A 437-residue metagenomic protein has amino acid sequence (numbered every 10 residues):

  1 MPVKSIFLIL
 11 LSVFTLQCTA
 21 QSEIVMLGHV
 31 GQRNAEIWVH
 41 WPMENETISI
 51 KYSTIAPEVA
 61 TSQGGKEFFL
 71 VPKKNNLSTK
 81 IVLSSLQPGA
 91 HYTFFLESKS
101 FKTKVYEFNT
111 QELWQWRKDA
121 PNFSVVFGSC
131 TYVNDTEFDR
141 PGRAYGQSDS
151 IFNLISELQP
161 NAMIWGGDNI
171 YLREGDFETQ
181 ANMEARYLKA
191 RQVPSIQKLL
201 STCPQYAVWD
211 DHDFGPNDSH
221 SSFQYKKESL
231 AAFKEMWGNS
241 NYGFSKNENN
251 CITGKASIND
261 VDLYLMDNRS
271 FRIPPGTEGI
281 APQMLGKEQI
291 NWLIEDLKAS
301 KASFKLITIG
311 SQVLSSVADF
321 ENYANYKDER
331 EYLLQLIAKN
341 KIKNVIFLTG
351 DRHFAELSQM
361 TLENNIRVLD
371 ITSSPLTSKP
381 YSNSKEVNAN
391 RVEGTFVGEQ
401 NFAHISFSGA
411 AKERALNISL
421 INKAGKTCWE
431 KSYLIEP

Functional and structural regions predicted by a protein language model:
M1-V3: N-terminal secretory signal peptides that target proteins for export/translocation
S5-L16: Sec-dependent N-terminal signal peptides
Q21-P437: Metal-dependent phosphoester/phosphodiester hydrolase catalytic core
